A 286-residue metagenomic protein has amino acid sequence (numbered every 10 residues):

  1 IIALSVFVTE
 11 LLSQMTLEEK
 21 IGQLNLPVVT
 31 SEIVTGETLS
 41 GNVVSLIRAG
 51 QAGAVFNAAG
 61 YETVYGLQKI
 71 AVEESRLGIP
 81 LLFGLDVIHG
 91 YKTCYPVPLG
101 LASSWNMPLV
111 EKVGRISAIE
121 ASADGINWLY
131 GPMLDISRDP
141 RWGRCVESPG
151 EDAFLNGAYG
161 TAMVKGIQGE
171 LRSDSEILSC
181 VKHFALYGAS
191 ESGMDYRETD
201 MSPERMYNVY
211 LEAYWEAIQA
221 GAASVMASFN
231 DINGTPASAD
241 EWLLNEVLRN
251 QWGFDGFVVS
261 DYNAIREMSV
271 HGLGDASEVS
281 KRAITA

Functional and structural regions predicted by a protein language model:
I1-A286: Glycoside hydrolase catalytic-domain context in secreted enzymes
